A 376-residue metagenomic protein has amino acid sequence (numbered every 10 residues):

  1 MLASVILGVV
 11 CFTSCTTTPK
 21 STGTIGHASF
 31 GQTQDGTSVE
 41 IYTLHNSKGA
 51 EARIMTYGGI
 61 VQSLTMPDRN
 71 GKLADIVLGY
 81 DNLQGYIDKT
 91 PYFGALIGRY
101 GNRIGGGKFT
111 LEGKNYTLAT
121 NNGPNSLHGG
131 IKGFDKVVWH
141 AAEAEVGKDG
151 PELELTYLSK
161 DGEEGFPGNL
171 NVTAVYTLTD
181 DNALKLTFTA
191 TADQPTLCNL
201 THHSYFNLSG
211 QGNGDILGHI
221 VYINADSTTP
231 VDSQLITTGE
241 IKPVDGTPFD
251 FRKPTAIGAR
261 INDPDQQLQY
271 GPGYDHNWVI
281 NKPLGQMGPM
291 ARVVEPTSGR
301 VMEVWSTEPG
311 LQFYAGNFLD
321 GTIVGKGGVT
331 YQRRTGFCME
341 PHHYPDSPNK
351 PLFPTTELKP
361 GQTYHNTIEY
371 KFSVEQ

Functional and structural regions predicted by a protein language model:
M1-L2: Bacterial N-terminal signal peptides that target proteins for export
C11-S14: C-terminal motif of bacterial Sec signal peptides marking the signal peptidase cleavage site
T16-A50, T56-Q376: An exposed, glycine/acidic-rich loop-and-rim segment of catalytic or binding clefts
